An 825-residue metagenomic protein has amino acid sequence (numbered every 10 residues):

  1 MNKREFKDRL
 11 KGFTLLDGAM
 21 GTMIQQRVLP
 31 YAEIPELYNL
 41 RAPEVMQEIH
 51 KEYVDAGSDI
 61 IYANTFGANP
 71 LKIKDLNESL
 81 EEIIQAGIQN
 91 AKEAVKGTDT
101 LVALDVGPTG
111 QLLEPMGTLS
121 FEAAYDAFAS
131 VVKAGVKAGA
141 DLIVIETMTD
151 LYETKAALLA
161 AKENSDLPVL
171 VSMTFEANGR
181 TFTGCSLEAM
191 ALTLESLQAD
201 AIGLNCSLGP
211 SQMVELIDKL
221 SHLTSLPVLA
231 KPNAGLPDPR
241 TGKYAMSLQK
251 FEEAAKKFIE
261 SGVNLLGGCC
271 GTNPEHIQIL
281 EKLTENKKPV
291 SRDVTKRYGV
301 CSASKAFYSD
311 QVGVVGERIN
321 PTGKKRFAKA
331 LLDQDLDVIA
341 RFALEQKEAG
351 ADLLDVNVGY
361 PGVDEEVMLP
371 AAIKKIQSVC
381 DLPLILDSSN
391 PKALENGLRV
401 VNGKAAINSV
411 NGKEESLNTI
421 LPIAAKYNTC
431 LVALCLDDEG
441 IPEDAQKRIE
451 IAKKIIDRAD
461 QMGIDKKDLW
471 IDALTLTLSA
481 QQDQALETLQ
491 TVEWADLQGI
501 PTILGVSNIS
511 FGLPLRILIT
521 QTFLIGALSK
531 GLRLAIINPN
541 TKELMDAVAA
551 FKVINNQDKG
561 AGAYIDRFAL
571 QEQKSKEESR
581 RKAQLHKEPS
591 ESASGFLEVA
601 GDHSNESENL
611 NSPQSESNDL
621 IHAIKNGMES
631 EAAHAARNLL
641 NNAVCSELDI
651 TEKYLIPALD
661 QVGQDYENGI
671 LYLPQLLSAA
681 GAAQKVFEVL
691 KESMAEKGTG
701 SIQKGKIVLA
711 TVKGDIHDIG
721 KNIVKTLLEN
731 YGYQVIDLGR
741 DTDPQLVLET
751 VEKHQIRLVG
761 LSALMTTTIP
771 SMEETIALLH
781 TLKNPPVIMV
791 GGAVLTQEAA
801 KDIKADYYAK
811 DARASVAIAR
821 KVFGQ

Functional and structural regions predicted by a protein language model:
M1-W470, L476-Q825: Domain-level signal for soluble alpha/beta catalytic cores
